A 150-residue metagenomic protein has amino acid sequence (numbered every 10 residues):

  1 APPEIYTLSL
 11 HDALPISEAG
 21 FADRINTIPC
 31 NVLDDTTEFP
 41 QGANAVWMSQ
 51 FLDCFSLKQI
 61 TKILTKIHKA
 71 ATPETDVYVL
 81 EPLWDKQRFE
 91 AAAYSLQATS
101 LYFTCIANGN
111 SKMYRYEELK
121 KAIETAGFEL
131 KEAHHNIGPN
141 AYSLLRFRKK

Functional and structural regions predicted by a protein language model:
A1-D12: Single conserved hydrophobic/aromatic residue that forms the stacking wall/gate of nucleotide- or nucleobase-binding
L10-K150: Alpha-helical subdomain
